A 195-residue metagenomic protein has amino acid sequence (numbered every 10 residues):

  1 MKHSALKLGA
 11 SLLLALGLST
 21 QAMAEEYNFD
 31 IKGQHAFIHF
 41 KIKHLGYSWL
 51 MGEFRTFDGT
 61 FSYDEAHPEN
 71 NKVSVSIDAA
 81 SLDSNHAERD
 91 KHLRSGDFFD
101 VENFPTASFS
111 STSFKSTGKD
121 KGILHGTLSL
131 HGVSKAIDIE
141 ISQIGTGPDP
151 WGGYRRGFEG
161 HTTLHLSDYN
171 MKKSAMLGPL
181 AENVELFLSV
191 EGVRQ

Functional and structural regions predicted by a protein language model:
M1-A10: Bacterial N-terminal signal peptides that target proteins for export
S4, G17-A22: Hydrophobic membrane-targeting alpha-helices
G9-S19: Bacterial N-terminal signal peptides
A22-Q195: Low-complexity, acidic/polar, glycine-enriched regions of mature
